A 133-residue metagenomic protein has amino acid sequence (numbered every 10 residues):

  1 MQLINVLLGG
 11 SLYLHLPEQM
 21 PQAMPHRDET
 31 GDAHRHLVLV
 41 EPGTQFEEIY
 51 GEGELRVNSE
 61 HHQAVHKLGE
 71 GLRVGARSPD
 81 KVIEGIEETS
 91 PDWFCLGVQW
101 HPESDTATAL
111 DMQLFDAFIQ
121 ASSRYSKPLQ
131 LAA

Functional and structural regions predicted by a protein language model:
M1-S11: Catalytic nucleophile loop
P17-A133: Amide-donor transfer/coupling interface in amidating biosynthetic enzymes
